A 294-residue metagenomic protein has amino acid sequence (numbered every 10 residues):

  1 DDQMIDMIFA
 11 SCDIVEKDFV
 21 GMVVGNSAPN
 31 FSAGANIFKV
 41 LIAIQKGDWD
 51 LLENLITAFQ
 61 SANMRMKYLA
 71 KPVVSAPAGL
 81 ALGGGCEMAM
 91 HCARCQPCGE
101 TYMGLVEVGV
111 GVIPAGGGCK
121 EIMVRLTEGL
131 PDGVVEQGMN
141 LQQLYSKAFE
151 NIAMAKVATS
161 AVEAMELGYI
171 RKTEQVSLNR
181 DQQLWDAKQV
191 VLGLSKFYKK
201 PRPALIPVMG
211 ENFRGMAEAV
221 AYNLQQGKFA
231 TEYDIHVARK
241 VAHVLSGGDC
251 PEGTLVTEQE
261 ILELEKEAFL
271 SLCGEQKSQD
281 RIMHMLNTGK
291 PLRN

Functional and structural regions predicted by a protein language model:
D2-I5, G34, C86, G116: Conserved strand-to-helix beginnings and helix N-cap segments that scaffold or border functional pockets
D2-V23, L130-K156, S160, E174 (+1 more regions): Intrinsically disordered, low-complexity segments enriched in small/flexible residues
I5-D50, T57-A76, C98-Y102: A structural preference for short, pocket-lining loop segments at secondary-structure junctions
V24, N36, M88-A89, A164 (+1 more regions): Hydrophobic/aromatic residues within transmembrane alpha-helices of multi-pass small-molecule transporters
S32, G84, D280: Residues that form or flank phosphate/diphosphate-binding pockets in enzymes that use nucleotide phosphates
I42, E166, N287: Phosphate-coordinating loops and pocket residues in cytosolic domains that bind phosphorylated ligands
Q45-D48, L52, G138, S271: Alpha-helix initiation/capping motif
L52-L55, Q60, M64-I206: Conserved catalytic cores of soluble enzyme domains, especially glycine-rich substrate-binding beta-alpha loops
